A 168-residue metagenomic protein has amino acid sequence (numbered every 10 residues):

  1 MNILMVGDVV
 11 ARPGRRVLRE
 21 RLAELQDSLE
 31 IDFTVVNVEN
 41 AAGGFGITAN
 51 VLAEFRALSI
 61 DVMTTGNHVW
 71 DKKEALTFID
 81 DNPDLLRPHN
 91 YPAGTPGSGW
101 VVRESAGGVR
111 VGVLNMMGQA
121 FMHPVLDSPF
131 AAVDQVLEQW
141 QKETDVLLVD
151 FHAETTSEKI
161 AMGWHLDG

Functional and structural regions predicted by a protein language model:
M1-G168: Acidic, metal/ion-coordinating pockets
